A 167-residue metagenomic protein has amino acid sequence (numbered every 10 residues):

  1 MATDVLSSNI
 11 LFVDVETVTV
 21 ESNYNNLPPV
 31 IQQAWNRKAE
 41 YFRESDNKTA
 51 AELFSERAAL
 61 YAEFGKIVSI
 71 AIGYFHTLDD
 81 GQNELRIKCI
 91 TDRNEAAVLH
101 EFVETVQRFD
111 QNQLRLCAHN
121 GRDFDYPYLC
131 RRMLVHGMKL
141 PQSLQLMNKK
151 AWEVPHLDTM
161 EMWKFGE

Functional and structural regions predicted by a protein language model:
M1-R108: Conserved RNase H-like, two-metal-ion catalytic cores of nucleic-acid enzymes
T3-S8, G65-R93, F109-E167: Metal-dependent phosphoesterase core characteristic of DEDDh/y 3'-5' exonuclease domains
